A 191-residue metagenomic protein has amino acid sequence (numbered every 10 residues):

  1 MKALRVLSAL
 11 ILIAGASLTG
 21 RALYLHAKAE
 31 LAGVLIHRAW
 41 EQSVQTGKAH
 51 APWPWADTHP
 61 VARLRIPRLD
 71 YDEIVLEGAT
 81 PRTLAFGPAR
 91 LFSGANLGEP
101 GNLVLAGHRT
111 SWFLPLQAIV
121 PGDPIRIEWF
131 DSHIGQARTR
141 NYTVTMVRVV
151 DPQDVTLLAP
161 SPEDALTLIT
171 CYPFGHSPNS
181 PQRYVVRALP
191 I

Functional and structural regions predicted by a protein language model:
K2-I191: Solvent-exposed, non-transmembrane regions of membrane-associated and secreted proteins
